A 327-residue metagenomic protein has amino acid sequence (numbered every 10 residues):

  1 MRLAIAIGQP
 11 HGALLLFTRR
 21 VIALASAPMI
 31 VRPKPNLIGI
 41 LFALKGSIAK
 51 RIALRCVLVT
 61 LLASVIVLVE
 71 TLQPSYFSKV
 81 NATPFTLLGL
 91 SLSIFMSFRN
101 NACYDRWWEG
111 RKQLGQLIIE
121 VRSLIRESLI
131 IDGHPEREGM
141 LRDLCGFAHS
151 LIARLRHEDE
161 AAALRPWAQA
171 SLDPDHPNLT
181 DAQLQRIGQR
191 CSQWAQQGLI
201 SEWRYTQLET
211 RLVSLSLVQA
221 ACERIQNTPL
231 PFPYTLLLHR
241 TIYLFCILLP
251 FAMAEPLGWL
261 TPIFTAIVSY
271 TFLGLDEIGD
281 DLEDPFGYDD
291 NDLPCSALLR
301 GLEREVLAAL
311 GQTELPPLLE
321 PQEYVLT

Functional and structural regions predicted by a protein language model:
M1-P28: N-terminal amphipathic/basic-hydrophobic helices that include classical n-h-c signal peptides and signal-anchor
V21-G115, L257-G258, R304, A309-T327: N-terminal juxtamembrane/topogenic regions of multi-pass membrane proteins
R51-C56, E223-E255: Transmembrane alpha-helical segments and their cytosolic interface motifs in multi-pass membrane proteins
L62-S78, I242-F272, D276: Juxtamembrane "helix exit" motif at the C-terminal ends of alpha-helical transmembrane segments in multi-pass membrane
C103-W107, Q116, E127, G274-P285: Membrane-spanning helices that line or support transport/gating and their immediate boundary helices in channels
W107-L117, V121-L124, R211-Q219, I225 (+3 more regions): Intracellular alpha-helical coupling/juxtamembrane segments of multi-pass membrane proteins
L124-Y234: Structured inter-helical modules in multipass membrane proteins
S269, I278-T327: Cytosolic/matrix-facing juxtamembrane and C-terminal tails of multi-pass cellular membrane proteins
